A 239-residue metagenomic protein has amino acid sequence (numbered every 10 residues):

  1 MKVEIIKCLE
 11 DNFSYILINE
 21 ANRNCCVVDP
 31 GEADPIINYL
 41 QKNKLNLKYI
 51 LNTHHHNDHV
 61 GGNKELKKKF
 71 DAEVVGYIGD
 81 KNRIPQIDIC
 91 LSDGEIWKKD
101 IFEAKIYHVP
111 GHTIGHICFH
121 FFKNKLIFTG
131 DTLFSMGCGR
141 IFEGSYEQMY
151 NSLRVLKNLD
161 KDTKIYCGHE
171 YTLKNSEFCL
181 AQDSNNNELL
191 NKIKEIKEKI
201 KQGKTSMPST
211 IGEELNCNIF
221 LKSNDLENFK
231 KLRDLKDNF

Functional and structural regions predicted by a protein language model:
M1-N43, F119-G130: Conserved beta-strand hairpin/beta-sheet module of binuclear metal-dependent hydrolase folds, prominently
I16, I96-F122, L126-I127, N158: Core dinuclear metal-dependent hydrolase active-site scaffold
L17, D29, H54, L66 (+6 more regions): Divalent metal-coordination and catalytic microenvironments
C25, E32-K105, E195-K199: Active-site HxH/HxHxD metal-binding segment of metal-dependent hydrolases
P30-E32, H55, G79-D80, H112-T113 (+4 more regions): Active-site metal-binding loops of divalent metal-dependent hydrolases
I50-V60, V109-G115, Y166-T172: Histidine-centered catalytic micro-motifs
G137-D162: Active-site-adjacent loop/tail segments of enzyme domains
R154-K164, L173-F239: Accessory terminal helices/loops
